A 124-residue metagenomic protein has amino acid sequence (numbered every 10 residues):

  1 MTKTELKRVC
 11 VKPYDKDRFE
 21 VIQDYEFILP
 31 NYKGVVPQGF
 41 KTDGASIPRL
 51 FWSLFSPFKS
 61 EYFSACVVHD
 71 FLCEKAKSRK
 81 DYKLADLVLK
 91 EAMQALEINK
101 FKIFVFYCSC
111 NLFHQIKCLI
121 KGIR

Functional and structural regions predicted by a protein language model:
M1-R124: Extended terminal accessory/targeting regions
